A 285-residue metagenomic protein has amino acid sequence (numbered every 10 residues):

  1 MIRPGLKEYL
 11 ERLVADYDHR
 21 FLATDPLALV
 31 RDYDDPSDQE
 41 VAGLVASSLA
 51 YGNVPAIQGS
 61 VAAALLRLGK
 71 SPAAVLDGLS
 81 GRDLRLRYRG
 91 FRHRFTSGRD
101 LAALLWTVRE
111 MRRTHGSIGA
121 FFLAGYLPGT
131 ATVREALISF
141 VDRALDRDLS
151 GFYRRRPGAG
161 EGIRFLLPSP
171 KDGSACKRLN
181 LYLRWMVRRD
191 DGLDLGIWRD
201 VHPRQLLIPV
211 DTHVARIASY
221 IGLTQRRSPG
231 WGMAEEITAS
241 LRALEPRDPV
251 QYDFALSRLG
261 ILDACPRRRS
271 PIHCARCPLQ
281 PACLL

Functional and structural regions predicted by a protein language model:
M1-L285: HhH-family (HhH-GPD) DNA N-glycosylase catalytic core used in base-excision repair
